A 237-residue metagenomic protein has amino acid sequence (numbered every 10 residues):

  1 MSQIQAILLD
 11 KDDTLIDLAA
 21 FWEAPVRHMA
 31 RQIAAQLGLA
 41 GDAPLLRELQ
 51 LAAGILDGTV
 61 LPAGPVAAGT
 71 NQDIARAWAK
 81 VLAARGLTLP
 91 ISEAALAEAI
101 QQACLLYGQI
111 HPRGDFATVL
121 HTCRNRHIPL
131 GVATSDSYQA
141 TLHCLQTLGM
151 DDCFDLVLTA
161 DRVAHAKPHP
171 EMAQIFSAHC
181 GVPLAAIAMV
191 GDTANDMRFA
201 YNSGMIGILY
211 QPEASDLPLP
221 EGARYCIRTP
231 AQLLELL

Functional and structural regions predicted by a protein language model:
M1-I7, A20, A35-Q36, A117-R126 (+1 more regions): Asp-based, Mg2+/Mn2+-dependent phosphohydrolase catalytic module
I4-G114: N-terminal helical cap/lid subdomain that shapes the substrate entry/recognition surface in HAD-like hydrolases
T14, T134-D136: Conserved phosphate-coupling serine/threonine residues in phosphotransfer and NTP-handling enzymes
T70, A99, H111, A133 (+2 more regions): Residues that cap or flank secondary-structure elements
D73, S135, N195: Short, electropositive, low-hydrophobicity segments enriched in small/polar residues
I91, Q109-H111, R124, D136-Q139: Bulky hydrophobic/aromatic packing residues
